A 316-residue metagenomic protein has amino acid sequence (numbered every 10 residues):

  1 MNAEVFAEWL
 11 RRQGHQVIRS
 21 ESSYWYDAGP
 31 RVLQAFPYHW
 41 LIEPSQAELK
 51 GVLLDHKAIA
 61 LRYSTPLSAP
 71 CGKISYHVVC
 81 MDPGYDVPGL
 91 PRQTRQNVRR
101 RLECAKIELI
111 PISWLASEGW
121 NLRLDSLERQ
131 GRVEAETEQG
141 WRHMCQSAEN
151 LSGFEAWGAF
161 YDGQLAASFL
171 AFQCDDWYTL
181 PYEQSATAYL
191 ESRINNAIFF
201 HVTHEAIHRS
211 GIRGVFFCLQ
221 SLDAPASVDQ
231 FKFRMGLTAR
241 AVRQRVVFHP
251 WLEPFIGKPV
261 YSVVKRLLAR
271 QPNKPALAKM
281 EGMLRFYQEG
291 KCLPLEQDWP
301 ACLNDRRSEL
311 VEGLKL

Functional and structural regions predicted by a protein language model:
M1-G29, S64-P70, C80-E191, H204-A206: A conserved beta-strand-loop-helix scaffold within acyl/acetyltransferase catalytic domains
N2-D27, P66-V87, R213-L316: Active-site/acyl-donor-binding loops of N-acyltransferases
W25-A28, A35-H39: Long, charge-dense tracts
I42-K50, Q139-H143, A197-F200: Well-ordered, non-membrane alpha-helical segments in soluble/globular domains
E43-I74: Non-catalytic accessory segments adjacent to catalytic cores
D55-K57, C104, L151, R209 (+1 more regions): Structured helix-beta-strand junction loops
G153-I256: Aromatic (often tryptophan-rich) hydrophobic motifs at membrane interfaces
